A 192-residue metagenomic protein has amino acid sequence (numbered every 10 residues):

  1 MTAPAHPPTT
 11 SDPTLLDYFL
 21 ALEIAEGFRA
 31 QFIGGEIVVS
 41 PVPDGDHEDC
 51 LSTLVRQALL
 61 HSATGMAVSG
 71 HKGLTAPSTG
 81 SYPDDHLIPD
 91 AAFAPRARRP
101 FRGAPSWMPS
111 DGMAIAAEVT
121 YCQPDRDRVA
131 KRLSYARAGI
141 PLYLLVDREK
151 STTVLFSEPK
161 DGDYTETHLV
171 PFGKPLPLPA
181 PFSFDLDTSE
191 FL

Functional and structural regions predicted by a protein language model:
M1-L192: Gly/Pro/Ser/Thr-rich low-complexity, intrinsically disordered segments predominantly at protein N-termini
